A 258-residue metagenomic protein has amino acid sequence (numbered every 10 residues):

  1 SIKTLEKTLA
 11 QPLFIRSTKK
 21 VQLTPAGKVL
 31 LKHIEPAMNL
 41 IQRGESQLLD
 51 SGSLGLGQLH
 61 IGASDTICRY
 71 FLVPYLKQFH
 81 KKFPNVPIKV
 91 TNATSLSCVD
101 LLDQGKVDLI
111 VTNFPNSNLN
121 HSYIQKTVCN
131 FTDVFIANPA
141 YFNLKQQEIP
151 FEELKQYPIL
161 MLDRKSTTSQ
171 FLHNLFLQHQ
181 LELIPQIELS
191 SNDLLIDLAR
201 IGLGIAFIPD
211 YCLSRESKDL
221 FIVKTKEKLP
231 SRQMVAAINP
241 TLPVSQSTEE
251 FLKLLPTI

Functional and structural regions predicted by a protein language model:
T4-P25: A short LG(V/I)-centered, amphipathic sequence patch enriched for acidic residue(s) preceding the LG motif
T8-L9, L30-G52: Alpha-helical linker/hinge and terminal dimerization helices associated with HTH transcriptional regulators
L56-L119, E188-L189: Central regulatory/effector-binding core of bacterial HTH transcription factors
F71, I222-I258: A late-sequence structural motif
T94-V107, N113, T167-I222: Hydrophobic hinge/microswitch elements
Y123-I159: Flexible hinge/capping segments at coil-to-helix
I124-V134, D210, K218-Q233: Short beta-strand->loop
N143-K145, P158-H179, V244-L252: Secondary-structure junction motif
